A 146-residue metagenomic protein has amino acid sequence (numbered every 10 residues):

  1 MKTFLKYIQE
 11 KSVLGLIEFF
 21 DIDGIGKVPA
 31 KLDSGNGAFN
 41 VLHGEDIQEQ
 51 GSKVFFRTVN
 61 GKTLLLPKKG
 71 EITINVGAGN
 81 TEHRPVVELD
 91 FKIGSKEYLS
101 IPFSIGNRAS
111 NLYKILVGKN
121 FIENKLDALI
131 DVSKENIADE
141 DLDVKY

Functional and structural regions predicted by a protein language model:
M1-Q9: Short acidic, low-complexity intrinsically disordered linear motifs used for protein-protein interactions
I8-Y146: Pepsin/retropepsin-fold aspartyl endopeptidases
